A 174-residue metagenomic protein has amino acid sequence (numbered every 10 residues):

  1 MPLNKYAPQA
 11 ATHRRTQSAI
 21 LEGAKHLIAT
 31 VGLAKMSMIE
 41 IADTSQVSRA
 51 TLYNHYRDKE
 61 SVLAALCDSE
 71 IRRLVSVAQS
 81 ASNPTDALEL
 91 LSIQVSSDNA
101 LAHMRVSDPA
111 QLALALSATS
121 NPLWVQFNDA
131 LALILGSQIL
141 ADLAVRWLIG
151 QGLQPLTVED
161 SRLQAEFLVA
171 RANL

Functional and structural regions predicted by a protein language model:
M1-V31, K35-T44, S61: Basic, helix-initiating cap at the start of DNA-binding domains
G23-V31, R73-A81, W147-Q151: Solvent-exposed, amphipathic alpha-helical segments
S45-Y56: Short hydrophobic/aromatic patch on the recognition helix
Y56, L63-E70, L116: Alpha-helical DNA-contacting segments of helix-turn-helix folds
S61, A65, R72-A100: Hydrophobic alpha-helical connector segments
E89-T119: Amphipathic alpha-helical segments used for helix-helix packing
S97, L101, A141-S161, A170-L174: Amphipathic C-terminal alpha-helical segment
Q111-R146: Amphipathic alpha-helical packing segments from all-alpha helical-bundle domains
